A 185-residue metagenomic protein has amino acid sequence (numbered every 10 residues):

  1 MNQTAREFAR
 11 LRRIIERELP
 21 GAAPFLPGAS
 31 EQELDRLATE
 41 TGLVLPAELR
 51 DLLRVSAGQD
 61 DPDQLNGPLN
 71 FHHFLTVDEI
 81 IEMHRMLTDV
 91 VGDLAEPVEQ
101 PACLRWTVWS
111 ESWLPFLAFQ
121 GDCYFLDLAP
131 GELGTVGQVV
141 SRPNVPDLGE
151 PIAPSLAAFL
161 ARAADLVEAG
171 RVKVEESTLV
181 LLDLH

Functional and structural regions predicted by a protein language model:
M1-Q120, E176, L184-H185: A surface-exposed partner-binding patch
R36-A38, V145, G149: Preference for short coil/turn "hinge" residues that link or interrupt alpha-helices
S110-E111, G131-G134: A short, compositionally biased
A118, P143-V145: Short acidic, glycine-rich loop/turn motifs
Y124-E132, V140-R142: Low-complexity, glycine/alanine/valine/leucine- and proline-rich hydrophobic stretches
D147-L166: Compact, glycine/acidic-enriched structural inserts
R162-H185: Acidic, proline/glycine-rich low-complexity IDRs
